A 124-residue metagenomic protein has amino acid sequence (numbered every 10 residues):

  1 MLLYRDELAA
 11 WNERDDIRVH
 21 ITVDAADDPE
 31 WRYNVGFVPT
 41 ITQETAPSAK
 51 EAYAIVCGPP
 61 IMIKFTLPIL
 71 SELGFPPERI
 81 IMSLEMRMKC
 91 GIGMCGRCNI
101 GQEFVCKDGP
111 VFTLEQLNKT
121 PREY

Functional and structural regions predicted by a protein language model:
M1-K89: FNR/FR-type flavoprotein reductase catalytic core
I61, E85-P110: Local cysteine-cluster metal-coordination motifs and their immediate loop/turn environment, predominantly Fe-S cluster
L70, E103-V105, P121: Generic secondary-structure boundary signal with a strong preference for alpha-helix termini
L70-E72, L114, E123: Ferredoxin-type iron-sulfur electron-transfer modules in oxidoreductases and energy-metabolism complexes
G96, Q116-Y124: Short Fe-S-cluster ligation motifs
P110-Q116: Charge-dense, low-complexity polyampholytic segments
